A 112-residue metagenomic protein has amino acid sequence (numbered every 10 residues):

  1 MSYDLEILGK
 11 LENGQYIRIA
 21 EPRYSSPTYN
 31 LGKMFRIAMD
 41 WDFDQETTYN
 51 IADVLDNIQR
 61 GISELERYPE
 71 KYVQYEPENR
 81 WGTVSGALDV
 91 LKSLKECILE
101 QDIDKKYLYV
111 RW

Functional and structural regions predicted by a protein language model:
M1-W112: Acidic (Asp/Glu-rich) sequence patches and key acidic residues that form negatively charged surfaces used
